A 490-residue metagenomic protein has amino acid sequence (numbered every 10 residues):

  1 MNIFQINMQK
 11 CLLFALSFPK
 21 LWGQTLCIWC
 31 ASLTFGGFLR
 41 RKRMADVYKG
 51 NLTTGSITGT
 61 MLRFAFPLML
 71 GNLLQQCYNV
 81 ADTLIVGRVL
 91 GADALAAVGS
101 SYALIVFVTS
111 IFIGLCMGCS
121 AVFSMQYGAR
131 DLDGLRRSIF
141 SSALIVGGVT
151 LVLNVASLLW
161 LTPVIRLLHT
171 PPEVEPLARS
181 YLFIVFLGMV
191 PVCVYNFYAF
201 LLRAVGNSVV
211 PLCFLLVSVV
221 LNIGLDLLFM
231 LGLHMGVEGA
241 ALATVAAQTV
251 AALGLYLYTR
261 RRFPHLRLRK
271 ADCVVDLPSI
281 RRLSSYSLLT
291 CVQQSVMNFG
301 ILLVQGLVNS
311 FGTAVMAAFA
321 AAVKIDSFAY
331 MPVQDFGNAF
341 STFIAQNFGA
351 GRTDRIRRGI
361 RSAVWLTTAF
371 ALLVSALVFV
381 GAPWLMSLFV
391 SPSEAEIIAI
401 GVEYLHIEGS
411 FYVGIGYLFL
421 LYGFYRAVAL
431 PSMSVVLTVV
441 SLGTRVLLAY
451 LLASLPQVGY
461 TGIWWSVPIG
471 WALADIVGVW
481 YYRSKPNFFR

Functional and structural regions predicted by a protein language model:
F4-N7, K20-A65, F123-V190, G232-L288 (+2 more regions): Short alpha-helical transmembrane segments in multi-pass integral membrane proteins
R63-D82, I184, Y195, S218 (+5 more regions): Transmembrane helical elements of multi-pass membrane transporters/channels
L70, D82-V86, V98, F123 (+22 more regions): Hydrophobic/aromatic residues within transmembrane alpha-helices of membrane transport systems, especially the TMDs
L73, C77-A96, I165-P172, L228-M235 (+6 more regions): Helix-terminus/linker motif at the lipid-water interface of multi-pass membrane proteins
A92, A96-A103, L182, A241 (+3 more regions): Small-residue hotspots at the loop-to-helix junctions and early N-terminal turns of transmembrane alpha-helices
L95-V155, V192-P211, A318-A382, I415-L437: Small-residue-rich hydrophobic transmembrane alpha-helices
F107-S110, N222-D226, A252-Y256, F328-M331 (+3 more regions): Hydrophobic transmembrane alpha-helices of multi-pass small-molecule transporters
C116, I184-R203, P211-V219, A240-L255 (+4 more regions): Short runs within selected transmembrane alpha-helices of multi-pass transporters and secretion channels
